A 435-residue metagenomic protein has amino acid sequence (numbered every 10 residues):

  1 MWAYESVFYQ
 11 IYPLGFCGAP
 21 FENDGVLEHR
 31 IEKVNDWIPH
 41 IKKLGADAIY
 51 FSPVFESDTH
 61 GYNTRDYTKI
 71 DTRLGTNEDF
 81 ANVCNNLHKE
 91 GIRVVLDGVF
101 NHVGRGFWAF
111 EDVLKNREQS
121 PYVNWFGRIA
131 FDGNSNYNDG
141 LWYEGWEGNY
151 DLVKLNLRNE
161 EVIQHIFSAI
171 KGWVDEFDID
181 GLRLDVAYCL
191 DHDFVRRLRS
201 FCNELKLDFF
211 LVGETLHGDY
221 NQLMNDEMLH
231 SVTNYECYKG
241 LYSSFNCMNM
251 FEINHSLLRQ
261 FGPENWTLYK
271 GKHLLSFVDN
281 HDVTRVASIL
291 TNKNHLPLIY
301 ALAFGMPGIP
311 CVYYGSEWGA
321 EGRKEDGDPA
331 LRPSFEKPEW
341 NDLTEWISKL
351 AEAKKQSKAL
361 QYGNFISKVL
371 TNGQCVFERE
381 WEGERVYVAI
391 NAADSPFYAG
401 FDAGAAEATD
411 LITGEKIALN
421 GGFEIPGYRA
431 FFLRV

Functional and structural regions predicted by a protein language model:
M1-R93, N101-V103, W108-D112, G148 (+2 more regions): N-terminal structural segment of carbohydrate-active enzymes
W2-E5, F21-V26, H255-G404, T413 (+1 more regions): Loop/helix patches that line or flank the sugar-binding groove of alpha-linked glycan CAZymes
V7-Q10, I49-F51, V94-L96, L182 (+4 more regions): Hydrophobic faces of well-ordered beta-strands that scaffold small-molecule active sites in alpha/beta enzyme cores
L14-I31, N63-N77, G148-I163, D180-C189 (+3 more regions): The substrate-binding groove and active-site-proximal loops of carbohydrate-active enzymes, especially glycoside
V26-L27, N63-D71, F100-G140, S200 (+3 more regions): Aromatic- and acidic-residue-enriched segments that line the glycan-binding/catalytic groove of carbohydrate-active
E90, L114, D185-L268, L302 (+2 more regions): Active-site-proximal helices and loops of the catalytic beta/alpha 8
W108-L152, G240-P263: Core domains of carbohydrate- and sulfate-ester-processing enzymes
L419-V435: C-terminal beta-strand-rich structural cap/linker in extracellular carbohydrate-active enzymes
